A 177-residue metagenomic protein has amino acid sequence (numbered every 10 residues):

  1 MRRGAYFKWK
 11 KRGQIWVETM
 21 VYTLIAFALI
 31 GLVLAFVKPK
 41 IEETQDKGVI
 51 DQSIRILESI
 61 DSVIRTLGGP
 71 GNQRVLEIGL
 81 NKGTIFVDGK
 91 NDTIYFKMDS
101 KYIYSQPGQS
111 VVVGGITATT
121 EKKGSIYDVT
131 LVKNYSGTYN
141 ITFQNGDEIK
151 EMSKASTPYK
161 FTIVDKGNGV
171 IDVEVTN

Functional and structural regions predicted by a protein language model:
M1-R12: N-terminal leader/signal peptides at the extreme start of proteins
Q14-I25: N-terminal signal-anchor/signal peptide hydrophobic helix marking the start of the first transmembrane segment
T19, Q45, K82: Solvent-exposed, flexible loop/coil residues
I25-L57: Aliphatic-rich helix starts adjacent to a transmembrane/signal segment
S53-G71: N-terminal alpha-helical signal peptides/signal-anchor transmembrane segments
L67-N91: Short, glycine/small-hydrophobic-rich surface segments
D88-N177: Intrinsically disordered, low-complexity regions enriched in Pro/Ser/Thr/Gly and acidic residues
